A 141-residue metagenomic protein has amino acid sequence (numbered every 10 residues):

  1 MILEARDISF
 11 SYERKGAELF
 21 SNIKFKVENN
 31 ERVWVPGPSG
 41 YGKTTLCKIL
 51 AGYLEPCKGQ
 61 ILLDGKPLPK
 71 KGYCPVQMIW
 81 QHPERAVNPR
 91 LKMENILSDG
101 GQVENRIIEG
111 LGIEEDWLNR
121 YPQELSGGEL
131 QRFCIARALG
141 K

Functional and structural regions predicted by a protein language model:
I2-A5, S9-N22, E114: A short, flexible loop at the N-terminus of ABC-type nucleotide-binding domains that lies
P36-P38: The feature captures the beta-strand-to-loop junction immediately N-terminal to the Walker
A51: Helix-to-loop junction immediately C-terminal to a conserved catalytic motif
G59-G72, V103: Conserved ABC transporter NBD signature motif
K66-Q77, R85, L91: ABC ATPase NBD coupling module
H82, P89-E104: Q-loop/switch helix immediately C-terminal to the Walker
N95, Y121-L125, E129: Conserved ABC ATPase signature
V103-D116: Conserved ABC ATPase "signature" region
